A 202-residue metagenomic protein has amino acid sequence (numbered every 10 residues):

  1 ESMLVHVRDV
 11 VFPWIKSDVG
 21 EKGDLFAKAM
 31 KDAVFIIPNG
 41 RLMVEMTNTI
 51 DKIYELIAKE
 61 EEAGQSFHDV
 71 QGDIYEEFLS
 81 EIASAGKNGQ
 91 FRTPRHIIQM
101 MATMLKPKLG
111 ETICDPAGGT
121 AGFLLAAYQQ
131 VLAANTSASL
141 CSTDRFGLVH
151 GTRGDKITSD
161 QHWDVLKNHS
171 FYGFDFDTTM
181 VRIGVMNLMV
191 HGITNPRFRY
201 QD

Functional and structural regions predicted by a protein language model:
E1-L109, R197-Y200: Non-catalytic, mostly N-terminal accessory regions of nucleic-acid modification and defense proteins
Q90-D202: Conserved S-adenosyl-L-methionine
